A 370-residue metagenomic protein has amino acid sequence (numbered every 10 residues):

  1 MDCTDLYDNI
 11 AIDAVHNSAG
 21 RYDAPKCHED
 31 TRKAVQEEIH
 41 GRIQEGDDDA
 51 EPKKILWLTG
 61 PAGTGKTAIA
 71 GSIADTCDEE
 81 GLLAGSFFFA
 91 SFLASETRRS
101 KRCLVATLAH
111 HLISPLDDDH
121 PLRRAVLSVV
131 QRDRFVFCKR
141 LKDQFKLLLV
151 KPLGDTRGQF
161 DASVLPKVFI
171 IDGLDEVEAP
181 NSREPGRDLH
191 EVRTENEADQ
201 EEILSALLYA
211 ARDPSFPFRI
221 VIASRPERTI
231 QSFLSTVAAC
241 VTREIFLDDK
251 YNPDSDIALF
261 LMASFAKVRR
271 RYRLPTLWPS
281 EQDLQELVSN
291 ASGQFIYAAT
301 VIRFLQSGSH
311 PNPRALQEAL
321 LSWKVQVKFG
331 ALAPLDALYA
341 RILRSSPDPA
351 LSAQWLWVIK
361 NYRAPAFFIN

Functional and structural regions predicted by a protein language model:
M1-N370: Conserved NB-ARC/NACHT P-loop NTPase core of NLR-like innate immune receptors
